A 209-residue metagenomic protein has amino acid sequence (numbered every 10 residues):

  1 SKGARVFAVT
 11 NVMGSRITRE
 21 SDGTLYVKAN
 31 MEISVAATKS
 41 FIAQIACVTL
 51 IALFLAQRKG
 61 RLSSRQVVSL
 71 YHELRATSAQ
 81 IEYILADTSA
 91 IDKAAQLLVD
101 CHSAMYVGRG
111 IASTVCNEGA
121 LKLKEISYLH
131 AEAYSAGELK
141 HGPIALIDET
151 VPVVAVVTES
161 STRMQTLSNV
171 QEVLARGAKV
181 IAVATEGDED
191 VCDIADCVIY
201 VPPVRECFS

Functional and structural regions predicted by a protein language model:
S1-S209: A SIS-like phosphosugar-recognition module
